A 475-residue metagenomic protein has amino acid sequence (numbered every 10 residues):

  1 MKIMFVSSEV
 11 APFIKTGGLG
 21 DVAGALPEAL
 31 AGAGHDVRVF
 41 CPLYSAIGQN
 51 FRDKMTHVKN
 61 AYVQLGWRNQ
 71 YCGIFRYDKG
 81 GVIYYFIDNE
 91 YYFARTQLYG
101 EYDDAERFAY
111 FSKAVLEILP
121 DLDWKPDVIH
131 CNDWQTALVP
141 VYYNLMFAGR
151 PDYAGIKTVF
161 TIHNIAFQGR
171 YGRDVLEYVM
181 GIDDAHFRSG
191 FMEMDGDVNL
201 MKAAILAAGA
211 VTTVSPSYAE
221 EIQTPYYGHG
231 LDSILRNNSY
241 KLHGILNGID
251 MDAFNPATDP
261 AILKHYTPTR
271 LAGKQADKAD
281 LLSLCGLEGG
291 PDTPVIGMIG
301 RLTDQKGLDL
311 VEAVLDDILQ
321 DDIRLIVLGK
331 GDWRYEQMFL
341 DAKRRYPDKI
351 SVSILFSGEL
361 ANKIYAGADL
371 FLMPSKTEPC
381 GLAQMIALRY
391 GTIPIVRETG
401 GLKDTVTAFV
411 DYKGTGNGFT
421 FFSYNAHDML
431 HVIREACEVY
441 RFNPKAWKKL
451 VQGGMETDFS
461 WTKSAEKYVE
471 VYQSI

Functional and structural regions predicted by a protein language model:
M1-I475: Catalytic cores of nucleotide-sugar-dependent glycosyltransferases that transfer UDP/GDP/TDP-activated
